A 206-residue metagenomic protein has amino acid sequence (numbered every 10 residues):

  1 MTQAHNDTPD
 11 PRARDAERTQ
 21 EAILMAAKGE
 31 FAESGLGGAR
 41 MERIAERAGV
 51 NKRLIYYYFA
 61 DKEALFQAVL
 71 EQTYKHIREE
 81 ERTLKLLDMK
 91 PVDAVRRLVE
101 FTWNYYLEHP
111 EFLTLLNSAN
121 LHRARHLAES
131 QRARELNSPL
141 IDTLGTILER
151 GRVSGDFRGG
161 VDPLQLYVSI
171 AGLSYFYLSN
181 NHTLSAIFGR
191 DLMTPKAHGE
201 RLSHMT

Functional and structural regions predicted by a protein language model:
M1-D7, F101-N104, E108, S138-S154 (+1 more regions): C-terminal peripheral helix-coil segments that are non-catalytic and often amphipathic
R18, A22, E30-A64, A68: Helix-turn-helix
E71-H76: Short, basic, alpha-helical segments at the C-terminal edge of helix-turn-helix-like DNA-binding modules
R82-T114, R134-N137, I141-T143, P163-Y167: Hydrophobic alpha-helical connector segments
A94, E108-Q131, N180-F188: Amphipathic alpha-helical segments used for helix-helix packing
E129-L136, V153-S169: All-alpha amphipathic helical-bundle segments outside canonical DNA-binding/catalytic cores that form hydrophobic
